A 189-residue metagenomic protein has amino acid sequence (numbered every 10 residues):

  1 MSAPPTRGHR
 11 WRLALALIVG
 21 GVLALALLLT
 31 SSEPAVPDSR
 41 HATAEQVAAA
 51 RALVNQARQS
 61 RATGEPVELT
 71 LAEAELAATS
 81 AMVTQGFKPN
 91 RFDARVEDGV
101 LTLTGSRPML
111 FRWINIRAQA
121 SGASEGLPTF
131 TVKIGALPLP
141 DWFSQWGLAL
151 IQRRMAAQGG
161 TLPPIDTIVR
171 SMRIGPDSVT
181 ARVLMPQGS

Functional and structural regions predicted by a protein language model:
S2-S189: Extracellular/lumenal and peripheral-membrane lipid-interaction modules
